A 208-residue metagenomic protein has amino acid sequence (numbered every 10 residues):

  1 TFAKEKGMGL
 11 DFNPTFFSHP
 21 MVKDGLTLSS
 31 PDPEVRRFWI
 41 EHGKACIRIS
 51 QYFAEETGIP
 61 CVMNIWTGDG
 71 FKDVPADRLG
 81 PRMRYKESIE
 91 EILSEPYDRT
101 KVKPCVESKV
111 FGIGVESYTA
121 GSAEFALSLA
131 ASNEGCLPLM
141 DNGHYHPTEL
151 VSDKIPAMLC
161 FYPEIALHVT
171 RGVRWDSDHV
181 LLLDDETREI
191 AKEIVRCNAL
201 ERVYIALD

Functional and structural regions predicted by a protein language model:
F2-T15, M21-N133, L137: Active-site acidic/histidine proton-transfer and metal-coordination neighborhood in alpha/beta enzyme cores
R48-E56, P60, P75, M83-K101 (+3 more regions): Histidine-acidic metal/acid-base catalytic patches
